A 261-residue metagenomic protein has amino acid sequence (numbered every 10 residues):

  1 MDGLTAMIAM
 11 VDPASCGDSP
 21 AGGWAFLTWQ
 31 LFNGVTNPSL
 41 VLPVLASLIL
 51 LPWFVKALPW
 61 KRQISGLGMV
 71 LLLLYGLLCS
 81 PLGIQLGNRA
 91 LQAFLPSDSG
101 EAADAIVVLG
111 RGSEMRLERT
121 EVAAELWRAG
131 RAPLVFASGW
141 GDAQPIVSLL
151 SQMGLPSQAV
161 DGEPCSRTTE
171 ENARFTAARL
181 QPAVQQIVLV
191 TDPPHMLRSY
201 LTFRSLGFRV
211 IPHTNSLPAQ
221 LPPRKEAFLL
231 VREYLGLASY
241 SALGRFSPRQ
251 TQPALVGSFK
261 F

Functional and structural regions predicted by a protein language model:
D2, S15-D18, L197-F261: Extracytoplasmic/periplasmic C-terminal soluble domains
D2-F54: Membrane-embedded alpha-helical segments of integral membrane proteins
L27-L50, L86, A90, L230-R249: A transmembrane-helix-recognition feature enriched in membrane-embedded lipid enzymes and envelope glyco-/phospholipid
V44-V55, L74-S80, P133-V135: Short N-terminal helix-initiation segments at or just after the protein's N-terminus
F54-I64: Membrane-interface helix-boundary motifs at transmembrane edges
Q63-L82: Internal/C-terminal transmembrane anchor helices
G76-R232: A structural signal for short, hydrophobic/glycine-enriched beta-strand patches
